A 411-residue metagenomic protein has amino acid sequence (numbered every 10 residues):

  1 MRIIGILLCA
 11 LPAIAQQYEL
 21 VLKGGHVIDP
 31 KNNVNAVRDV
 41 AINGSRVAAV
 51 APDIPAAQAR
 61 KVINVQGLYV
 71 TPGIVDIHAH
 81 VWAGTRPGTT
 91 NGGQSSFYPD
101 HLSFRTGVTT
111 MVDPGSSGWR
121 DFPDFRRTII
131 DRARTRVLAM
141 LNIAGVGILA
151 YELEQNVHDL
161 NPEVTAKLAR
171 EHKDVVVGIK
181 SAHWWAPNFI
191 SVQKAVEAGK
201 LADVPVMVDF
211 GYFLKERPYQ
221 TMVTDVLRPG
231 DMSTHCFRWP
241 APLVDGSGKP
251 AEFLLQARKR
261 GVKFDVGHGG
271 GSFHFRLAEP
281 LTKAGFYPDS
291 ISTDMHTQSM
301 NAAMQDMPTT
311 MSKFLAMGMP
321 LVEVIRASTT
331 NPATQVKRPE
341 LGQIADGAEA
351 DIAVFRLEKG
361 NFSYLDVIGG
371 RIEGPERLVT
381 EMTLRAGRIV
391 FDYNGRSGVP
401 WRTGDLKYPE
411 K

Functional and structural regions predicted by a protein language model:
M1-L7: Sec-dependent signal peptide recognition, specifically the positively charged N-region followed immediately by
A10-P12: N-terminal signal peptide c-region/cleavage motif recognized by signal peptidases
Q17-L20, V27-G73: Histidine-rich, glycine-flanked metal-binding segment
R60, N64-D131: Metal-associated gating/positioning segment near the N- to mid-region
Y98-R126, R134-Y151, H172-P187, D203-M207 (+2 more regions): Divalent metal-dependent hydrolysis catalytic cores, especially in the metallo-beta-lactamase
G178-N301: Active-site core of metal-dependent hydrolases
R276-K359: His/Asp/Glu-enriched, well-ordered alpha-helical/loop segment that forms or immediately abuts the divalent-metal
E349-T403: C-terminal cap of metal-dependent C-N hydrolases
